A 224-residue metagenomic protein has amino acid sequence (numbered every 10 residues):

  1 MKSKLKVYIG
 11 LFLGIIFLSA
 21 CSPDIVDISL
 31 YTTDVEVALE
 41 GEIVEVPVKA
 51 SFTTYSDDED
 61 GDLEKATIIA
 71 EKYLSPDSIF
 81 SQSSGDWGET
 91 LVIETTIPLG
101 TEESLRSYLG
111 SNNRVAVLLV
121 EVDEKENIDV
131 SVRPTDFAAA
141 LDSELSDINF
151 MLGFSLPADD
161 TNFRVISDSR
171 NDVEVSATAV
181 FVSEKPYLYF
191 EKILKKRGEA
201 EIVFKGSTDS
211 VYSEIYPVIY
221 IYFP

Functional and structural regions predicted by a protein language model:
M1-I9: Bacterial N-terminal signal peptides that target proteins for export
F17-A20: C-terminal motif of bacterial Sec signal peptides marking the signal peptidase cleavage site
S22-D24: Bacterial signal peptide processing site
V26-L30, V46, E126, D159-T161: Envelope-exposed proteins and targeting segments
S29-A50: Post-signal peptide N-terminal segment of mature Sec-exported envelope proteins
A50-S75: N-terminal, post-signal-peptide region of Sec/Tat-exported proteins
Y73-P224: Mature, soluble, non-transmembrane domains
